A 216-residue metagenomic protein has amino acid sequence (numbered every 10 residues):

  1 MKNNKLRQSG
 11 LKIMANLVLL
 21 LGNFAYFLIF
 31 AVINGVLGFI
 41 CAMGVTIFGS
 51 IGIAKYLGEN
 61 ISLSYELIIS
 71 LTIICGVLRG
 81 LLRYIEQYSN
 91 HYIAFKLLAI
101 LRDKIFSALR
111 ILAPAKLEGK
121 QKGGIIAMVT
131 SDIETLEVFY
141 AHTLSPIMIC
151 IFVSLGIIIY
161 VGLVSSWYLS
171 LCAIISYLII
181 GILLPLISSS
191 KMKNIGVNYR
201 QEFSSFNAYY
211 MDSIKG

Functional and structural regions predicted by a protein language model:
M1-C41, S64-L67, E86, N90 (+5 more regions): Membrane-integrated ABC transporters
G22-L82, L163-S165, K191: Transmembrane helix-loop-helix hairpins at lipid-water interfaces of multipass membrane proteins, especially the type-1
N23, F27-G38, S145-N198: Transmembrane helices of ABC transporter permease
G35-M43, G76-G80, F95-K96, L112 (+3 more regions): Residue-level hotspots within the lipid-embedded alpha helices of multi-pass solute transporters
C41-V45, L82, E86, L117-E118 (+3 more regions): Residue-level signal for transmembrane alpha-helical positions in Major Facilitator Superfamily
V45-G52, E86, N90, I105 (+3 more regions): Hydrophobic/aromatic residues in alpha-helical transmembrane segments
F95-A115, K122, I126, T130 (+1 more regions): Short cytosolic helices in intracellular loops of multi-pass membrane proteins
R110-V153: Juxtamembrane loop-to-helix connectors within ABC transporter transmembrane domains
